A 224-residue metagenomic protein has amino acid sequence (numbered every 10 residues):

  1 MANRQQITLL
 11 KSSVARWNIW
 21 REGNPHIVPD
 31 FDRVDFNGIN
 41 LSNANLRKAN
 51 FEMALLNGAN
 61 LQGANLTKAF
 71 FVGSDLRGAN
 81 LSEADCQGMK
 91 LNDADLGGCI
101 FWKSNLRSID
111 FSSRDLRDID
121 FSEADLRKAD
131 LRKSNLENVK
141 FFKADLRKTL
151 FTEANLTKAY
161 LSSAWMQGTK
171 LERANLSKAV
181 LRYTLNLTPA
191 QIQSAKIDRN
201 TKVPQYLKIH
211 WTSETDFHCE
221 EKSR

Functional and structural regions predicted by a protein language model:
M1-A2: Terminal targeting and flexible regions in eukaryotic proteins, enriched in but not limited to LRR-containing proteins
Q5-T8, A15-R16, W20-R224: Tandem repeat scaffolds
